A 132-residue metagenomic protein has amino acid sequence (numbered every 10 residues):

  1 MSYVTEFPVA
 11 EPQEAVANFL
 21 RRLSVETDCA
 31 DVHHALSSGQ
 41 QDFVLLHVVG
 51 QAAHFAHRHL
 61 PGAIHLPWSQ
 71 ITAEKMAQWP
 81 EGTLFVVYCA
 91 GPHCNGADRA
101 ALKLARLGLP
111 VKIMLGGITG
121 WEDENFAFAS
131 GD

Functional and structural regions predicted by a protein language model:
M1-F55, D132: Flexible, polar/low-complexity N-terminal or interdomain linker segments that lie immediately upstream of folded
T27, P67, L115: Short loop/edge segments at beta-strand edges and connector loops that shape dinucleotide/nucleotide cofactor-binding
V32, A63, L104: Terminal peptide-recognition signature
L45, A63-H65, V111-I113: Conserved beta-strand scaffold positions in the cores of enzyme catalytic domains, especially in NTP/NDP-utilizing
F55-P61, W121: Short loop/helix-cap segments at secondary-structure boundaries that form the rim of catalytic
I64-E74: Glycine-rich, highly charged phosphate/nucleotide-binding loops
E74-E122: Catalytic cysteine-centered active loop of the rhodanese-like fold, especially the PTP/DSP P-loop
N125-D132: Active-site neighborhoods of enzymes that stabilize oxyanions during catalysis
